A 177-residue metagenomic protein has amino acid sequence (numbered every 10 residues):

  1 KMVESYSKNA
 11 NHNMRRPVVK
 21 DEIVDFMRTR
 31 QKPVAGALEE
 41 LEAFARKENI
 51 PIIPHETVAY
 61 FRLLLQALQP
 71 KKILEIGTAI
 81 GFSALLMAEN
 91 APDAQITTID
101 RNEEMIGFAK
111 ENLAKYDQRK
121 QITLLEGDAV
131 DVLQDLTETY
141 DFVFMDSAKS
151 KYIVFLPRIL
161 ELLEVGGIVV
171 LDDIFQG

Functional and structural regions predicted by a protein language model:
M2-F144, K149-V170, I174-G177: A short alpha-helical cap/connector motif
